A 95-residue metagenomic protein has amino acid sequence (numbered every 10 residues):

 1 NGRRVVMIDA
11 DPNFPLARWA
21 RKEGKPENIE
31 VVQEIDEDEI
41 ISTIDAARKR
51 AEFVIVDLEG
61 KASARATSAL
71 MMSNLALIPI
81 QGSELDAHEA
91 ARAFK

Functional and structural regions predicted by a protein language model:
N1-K95: P-loop NTP-binding core
